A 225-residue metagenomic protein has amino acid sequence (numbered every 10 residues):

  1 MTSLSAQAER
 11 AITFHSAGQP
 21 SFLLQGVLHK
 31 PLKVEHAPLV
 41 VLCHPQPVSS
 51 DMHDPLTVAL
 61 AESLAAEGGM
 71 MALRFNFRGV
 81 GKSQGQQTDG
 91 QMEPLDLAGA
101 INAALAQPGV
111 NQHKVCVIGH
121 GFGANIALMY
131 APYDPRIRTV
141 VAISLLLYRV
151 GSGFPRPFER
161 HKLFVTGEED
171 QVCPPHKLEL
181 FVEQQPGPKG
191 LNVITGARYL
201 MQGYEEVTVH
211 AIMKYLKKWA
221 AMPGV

Functional and structural regions predicted by a protein language model:
F14-G18, F22-V110: Serine-hydrolase catalytic machinery in alpha/beta-hydrolase-like enzymes
G85, A197-V209: Catalytic histidine-centered segment of alpha/beta-hydrolase-like enzymes
L97-R160: Primarily recognizes the serine-hydrolase "nucleophile elbow" in alpha/beta-hydrolase and SGNH/GDSL folds
F158-E159, L163-T166, D170: Short beta-strand/loop motif that positions the catalytic acidic residue of the alpha/beta-hydrolase fold
R160, P174-V182: Short alpha-helix in the alpha/beta-hydrolase fold that links the catalytic acid
E168-C173, Y199-L200: Acidic catalytic loop of the alpha/beta-hydrolase fold
Q184-L200: Catalytic histidine neighborhood in serine/cysteine hydrolases with alpha/beta-hydrolase-type architecture
E205-V225: Catalytic active-site module of serine/aspartate enzymes centered on a nucleophile-bearing elbow/loop
